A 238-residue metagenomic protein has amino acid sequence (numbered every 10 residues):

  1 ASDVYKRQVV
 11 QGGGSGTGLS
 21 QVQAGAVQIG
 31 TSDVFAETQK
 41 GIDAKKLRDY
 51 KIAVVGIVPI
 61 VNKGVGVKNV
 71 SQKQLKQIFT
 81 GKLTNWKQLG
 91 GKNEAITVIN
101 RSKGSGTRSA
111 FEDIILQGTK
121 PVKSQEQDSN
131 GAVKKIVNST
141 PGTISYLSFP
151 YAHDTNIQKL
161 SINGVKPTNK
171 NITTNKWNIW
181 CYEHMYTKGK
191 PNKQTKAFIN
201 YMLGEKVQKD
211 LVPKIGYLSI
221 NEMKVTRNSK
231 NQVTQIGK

Functional and structural regions predicted by a protein language model:
S2-K238: Exported/periplasmic ABC-transporter solute-binding proteins
